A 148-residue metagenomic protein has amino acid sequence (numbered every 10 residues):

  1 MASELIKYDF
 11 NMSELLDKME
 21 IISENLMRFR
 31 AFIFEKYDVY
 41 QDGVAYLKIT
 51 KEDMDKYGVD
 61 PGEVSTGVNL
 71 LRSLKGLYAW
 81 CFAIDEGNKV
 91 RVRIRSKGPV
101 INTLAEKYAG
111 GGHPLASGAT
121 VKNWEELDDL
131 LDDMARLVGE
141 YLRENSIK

Functional and structural regions predicted by a protein language model:
M1-K107, G112-K148: Hydrophobic helix-and-loop "lid/oligomerization" segment in the mid-to-C-terminal part of catalytic domains
